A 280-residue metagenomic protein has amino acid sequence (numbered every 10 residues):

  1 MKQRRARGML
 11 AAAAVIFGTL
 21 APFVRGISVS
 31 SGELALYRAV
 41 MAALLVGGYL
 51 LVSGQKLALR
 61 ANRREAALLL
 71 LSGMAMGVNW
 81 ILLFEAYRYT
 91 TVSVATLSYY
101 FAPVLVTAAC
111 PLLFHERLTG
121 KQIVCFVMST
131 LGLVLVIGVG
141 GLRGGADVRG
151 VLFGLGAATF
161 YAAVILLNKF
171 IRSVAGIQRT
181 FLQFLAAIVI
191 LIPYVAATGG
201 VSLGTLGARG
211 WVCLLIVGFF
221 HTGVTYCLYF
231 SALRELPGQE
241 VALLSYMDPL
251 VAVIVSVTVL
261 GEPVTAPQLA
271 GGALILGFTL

Functional and structural regions predicted by a protein language model:
M1-A12, L44-L71, F84, R117-I123 (+5 more regions): Membrane-interface interhelical linkers
M1-A42, M74, L82, R143-F170: Glycine-/small-residue-enriched transmembrane alpha-helix faces in small-molecule transporters and effluxers
G8, A12, Y37-M41, L71-M74 (+9 more regions): Hydrophobic residues within alpha-helical transmembrane segments of multi-pass solute transporters/permease subunits
G18, V40, G47, G73 (+8 more regions): Hydrophobic/small/kink-forming positions within alpha-helical transmembrane segments of polytopic membrane proteins
I27, L34, R38, A86 (+9 more regions): Hydrophobic/aromatic residues within transmembrane alpha-helices of multi-pass small-molecule transporters
E33, V40-L44, F84-H115, A157 (+1 more regions): Specific alpha-helical transmembrane segments that line the substrate/conduction pathway and gating interfaces
V46, L50, L70, F101 (+6 more regions): Hydrophobic transmembrane alpha-helices of multi-pass small-molecule transport proteins
A95-F101, L167-I188, T222-T258: Helix-helix packing/entry segments at the starts of transmembrane helices
